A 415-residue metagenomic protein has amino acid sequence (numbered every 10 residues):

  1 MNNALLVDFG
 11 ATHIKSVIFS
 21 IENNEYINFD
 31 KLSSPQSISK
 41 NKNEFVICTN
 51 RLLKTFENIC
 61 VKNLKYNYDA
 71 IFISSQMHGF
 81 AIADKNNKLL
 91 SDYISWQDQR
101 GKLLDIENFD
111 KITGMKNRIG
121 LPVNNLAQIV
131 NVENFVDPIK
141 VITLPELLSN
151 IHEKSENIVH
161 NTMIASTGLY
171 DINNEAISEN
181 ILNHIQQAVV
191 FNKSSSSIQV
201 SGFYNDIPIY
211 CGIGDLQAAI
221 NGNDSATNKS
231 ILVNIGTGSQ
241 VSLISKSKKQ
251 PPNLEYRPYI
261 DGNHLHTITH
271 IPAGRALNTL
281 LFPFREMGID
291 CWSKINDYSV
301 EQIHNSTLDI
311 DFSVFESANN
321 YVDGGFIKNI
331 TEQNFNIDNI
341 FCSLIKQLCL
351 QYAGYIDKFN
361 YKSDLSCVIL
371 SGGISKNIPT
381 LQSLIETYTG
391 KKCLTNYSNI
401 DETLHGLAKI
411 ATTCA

Functional and structural regions predicted by a protein language model:
M1-D92, N183, A188, N205-C211 (+2 more regions): N-terminal glycine/serine-rich phosphate-binding loop of ATP-dependent small-molecule kinases, especially carbohydrate
V7-H13, I73-Q76, I213-D215, N234-G238 (+1 more regions): A short acidic Gly-Thr/Ser loop motif
F9-A11, I112-D206, Y210-L216: Gly/Ser/Thr-rich active-site cleft segment
K65-L126: Active-site phosphate-binding/coordination module
N67-Q76, K140-V141, K193, Y361-I374: Short glycine-rich phosphate-binding loop at a beta-alpha junction
F80-K85, L89-I106, I142-T143, N150-I177 (+2 more regions): Glycine-rich phosphate-binding loop of actin/hexokinase-like ATP-binding domains
G214-G222, I268-F282, C342-K346, L350 (+3 more regions): Glycine-rich phosphate-binding/hydrolytic loop that grips phosphoryl groups
H304-T389, C393-L394: Activation-segment/catalytic-loop signature of the eukaryotic protein kinase fold
